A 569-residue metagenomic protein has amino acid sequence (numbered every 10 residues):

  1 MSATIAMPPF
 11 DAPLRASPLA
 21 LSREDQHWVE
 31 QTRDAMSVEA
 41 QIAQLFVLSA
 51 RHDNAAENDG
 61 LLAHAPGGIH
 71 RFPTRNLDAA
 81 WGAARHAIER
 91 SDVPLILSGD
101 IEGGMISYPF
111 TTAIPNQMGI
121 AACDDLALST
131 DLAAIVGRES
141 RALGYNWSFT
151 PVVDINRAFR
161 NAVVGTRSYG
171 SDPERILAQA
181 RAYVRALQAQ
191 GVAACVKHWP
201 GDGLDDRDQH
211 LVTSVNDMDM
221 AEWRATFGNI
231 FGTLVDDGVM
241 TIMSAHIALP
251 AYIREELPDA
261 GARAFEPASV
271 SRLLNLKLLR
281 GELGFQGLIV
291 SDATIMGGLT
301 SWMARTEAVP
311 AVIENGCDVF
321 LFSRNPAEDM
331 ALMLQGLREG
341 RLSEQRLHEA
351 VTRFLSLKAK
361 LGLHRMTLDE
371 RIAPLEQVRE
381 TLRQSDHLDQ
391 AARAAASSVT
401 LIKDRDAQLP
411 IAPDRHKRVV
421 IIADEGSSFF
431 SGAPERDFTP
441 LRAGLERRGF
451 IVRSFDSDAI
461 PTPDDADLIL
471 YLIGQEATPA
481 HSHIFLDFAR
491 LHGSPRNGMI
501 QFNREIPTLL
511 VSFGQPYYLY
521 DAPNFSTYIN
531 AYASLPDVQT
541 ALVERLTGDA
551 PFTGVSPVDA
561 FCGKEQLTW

Functional and structural regions predicted by a protein language model:
M1-A65, S271-R272, G281, S301-W569: Preference for extracellular/luminal or secreted protein segments
R15, L61-N76, L234-E266, D467-P479: Short acidic, glycine-rich surface-loop motifs adjacent to enzyme active sites
S37, D100, D125, S140 (+8 more regions): Conserved, mostly hydrophobic/aromatic
I42-A50, G67-R71, L95-G103, W147-P151 (+5 more regions): Hydrophobic faces of well-ordered beta-strands that scaffold small-molecule active sites in alpha/beta enzyme cores
S49-A63, L128-E139, W223-T233, M303-V309: Short, acidic/polar
G67-T74, A113-L128, R160-Q179, D208-A225 (+4 more regions): Glycine-rich tight-turn/loop motif centered on a GG-T
D78-P94, L126-A142, T352: Active-site-adjacent structural elements in enzyme catalytic domains
A79-V93, M105-I106, S171-R346: Second-shell residues forming the walls of enzyme active-site clefts
